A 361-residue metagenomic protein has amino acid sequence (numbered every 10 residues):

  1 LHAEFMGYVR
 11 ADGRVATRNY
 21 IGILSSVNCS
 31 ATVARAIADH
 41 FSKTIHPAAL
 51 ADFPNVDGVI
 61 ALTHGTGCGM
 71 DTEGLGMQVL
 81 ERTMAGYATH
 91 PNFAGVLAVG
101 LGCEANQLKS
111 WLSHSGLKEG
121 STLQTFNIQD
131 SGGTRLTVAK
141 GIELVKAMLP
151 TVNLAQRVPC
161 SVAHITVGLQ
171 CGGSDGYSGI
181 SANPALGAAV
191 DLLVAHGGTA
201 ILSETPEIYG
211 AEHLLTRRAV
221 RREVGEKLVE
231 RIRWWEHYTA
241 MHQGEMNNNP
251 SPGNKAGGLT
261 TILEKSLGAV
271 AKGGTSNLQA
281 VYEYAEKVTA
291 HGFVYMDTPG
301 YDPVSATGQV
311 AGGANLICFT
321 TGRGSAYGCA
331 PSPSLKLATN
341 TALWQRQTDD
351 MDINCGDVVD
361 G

Functional and structural regions predicted by a protein language model:
L1-L316, T320-G361: Metallocofactor- and cofactor-centric catalytic cores in central/energy metabolism, strongly enriched
